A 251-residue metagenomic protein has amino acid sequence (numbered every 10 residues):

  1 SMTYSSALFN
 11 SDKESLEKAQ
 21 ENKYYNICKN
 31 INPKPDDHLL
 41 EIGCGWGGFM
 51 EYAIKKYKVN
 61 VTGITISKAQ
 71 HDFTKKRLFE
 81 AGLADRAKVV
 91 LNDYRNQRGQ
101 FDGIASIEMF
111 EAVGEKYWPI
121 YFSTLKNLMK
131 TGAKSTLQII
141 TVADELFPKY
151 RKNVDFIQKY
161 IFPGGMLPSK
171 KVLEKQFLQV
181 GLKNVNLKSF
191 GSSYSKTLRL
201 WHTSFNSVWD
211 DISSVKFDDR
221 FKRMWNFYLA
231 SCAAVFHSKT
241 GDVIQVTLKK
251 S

Functional and structural regions predicted by a protein language model:
S1-N30: Conserved Class I S-adenosyl-L-methionine-dependent methyltransferase catalytic core
P35-G43: Conserved class I S-adenosyl-L-methionine
W46-Y57: Conserved SAM-binding loop of SAM-dependent methyltransferases across substrates and taxa, primarily the Class I
T74-K75: Conserved SAM-binding loop
R95-I104: A short acidic, Gly/Pro-enriched loop at the edge of an enzyme's catalytic core that lines a small-molecule cofactor
P119-G132: A short glycine-rich, Lys/Arg-flanked "PGG" loop and its adjoining helix->strand segment in the class I
G132-I140: Conserved beta-strand signature within the Rossmann-like core of class I S-adenosyl-L-methionine
T141-Q245, K249-S251: Substrate-binding/catalytic lobe of Class I Rossmann-like enzymes that use SAM or dcSAM, i.e., the mid-to-C-terminal
